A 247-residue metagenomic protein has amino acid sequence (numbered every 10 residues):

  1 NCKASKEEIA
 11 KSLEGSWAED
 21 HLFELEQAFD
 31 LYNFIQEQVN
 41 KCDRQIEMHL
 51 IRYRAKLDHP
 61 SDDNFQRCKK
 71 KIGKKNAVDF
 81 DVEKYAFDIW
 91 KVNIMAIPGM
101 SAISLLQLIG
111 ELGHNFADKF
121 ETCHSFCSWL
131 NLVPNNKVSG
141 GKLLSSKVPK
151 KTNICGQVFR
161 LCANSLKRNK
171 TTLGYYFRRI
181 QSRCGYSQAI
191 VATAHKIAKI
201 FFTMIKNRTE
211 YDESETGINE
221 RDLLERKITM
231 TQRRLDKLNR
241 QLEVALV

Functional and structural regions predicted by a protein language model:
N1-V247: A detector of single, family-specific signature residues that are central to catalytic or substrate-handling motifs
